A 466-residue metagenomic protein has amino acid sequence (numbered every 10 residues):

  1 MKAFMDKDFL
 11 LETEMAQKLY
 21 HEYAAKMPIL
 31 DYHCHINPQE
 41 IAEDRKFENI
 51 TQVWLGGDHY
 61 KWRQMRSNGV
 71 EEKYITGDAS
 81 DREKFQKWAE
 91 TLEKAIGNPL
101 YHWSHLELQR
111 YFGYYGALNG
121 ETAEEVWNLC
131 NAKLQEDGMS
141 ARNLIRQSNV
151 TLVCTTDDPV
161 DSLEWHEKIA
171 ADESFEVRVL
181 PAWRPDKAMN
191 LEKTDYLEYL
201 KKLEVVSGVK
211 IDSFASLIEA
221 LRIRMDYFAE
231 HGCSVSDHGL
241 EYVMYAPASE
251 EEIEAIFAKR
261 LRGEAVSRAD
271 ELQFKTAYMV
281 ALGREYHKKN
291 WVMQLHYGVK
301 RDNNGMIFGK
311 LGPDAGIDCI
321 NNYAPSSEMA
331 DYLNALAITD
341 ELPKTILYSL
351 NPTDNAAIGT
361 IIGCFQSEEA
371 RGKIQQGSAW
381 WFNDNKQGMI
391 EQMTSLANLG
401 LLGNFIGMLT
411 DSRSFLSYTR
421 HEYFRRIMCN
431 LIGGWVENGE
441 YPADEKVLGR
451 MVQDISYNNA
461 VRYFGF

Functional and structural regions predicted by a protein language model:
K2-K289, E341-P343, L347-G359, G363-F466: Metal-cofactor-binding active-site regions of metalloenzymes
D270, G316-I320: Metal/cofactor-centered catalytic core regions of large enzymes
M293-L295: C-terminal amphipathic alpha-helical interaction region
V299, N304: Hard-cation-handling environments
F308-G316: Short glycine/proline- and charge-enriched loop/turn segments that cap or connect secondary-structure elements
Y323-M329: Divalent-cation-assisted or electrostatically stabilized phosphate/pyrophosphate-binding catalytic cores
Y332-I338: Short, basic/hydrophobic alpha-helical segments
